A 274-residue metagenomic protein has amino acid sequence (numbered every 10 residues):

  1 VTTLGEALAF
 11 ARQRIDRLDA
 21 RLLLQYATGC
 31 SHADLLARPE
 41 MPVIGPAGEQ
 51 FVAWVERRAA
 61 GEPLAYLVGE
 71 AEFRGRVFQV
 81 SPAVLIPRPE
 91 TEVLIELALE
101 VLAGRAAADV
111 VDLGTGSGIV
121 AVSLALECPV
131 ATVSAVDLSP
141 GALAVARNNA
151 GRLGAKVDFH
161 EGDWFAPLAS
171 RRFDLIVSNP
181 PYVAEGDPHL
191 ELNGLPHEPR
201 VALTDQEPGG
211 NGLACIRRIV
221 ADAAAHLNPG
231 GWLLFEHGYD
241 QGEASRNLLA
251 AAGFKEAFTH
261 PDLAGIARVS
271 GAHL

Functional and structural regions predicted by a protein language model:
V1-R17: Non-catalytic nucleic-acid substrate-recognition regions in nucleic-acid-modifying enzymes
L8, A20-R21, F51, L64 (+9 more regions): A general structural signal for well-ordered alpha-helical segments in protein cores
A9, Q13, P46-R57, E96 (+11 more regions): Replace "anionic and nucleotidyl ligands
L22-E100: Conserved AdoMet
V77, T132, K156-D158, K255-F258: Conserved beta-strand segments of alpha/beta enzyme cores
E90-L195: Conserved SAM/SAH cofactor-binding pocket of Class I
P181-C215: Mobile active-site "lid"/loop adjacent to the S-adenosyl-L-methionine
N211-H273: Conserved Class I SAM-dependent methyltransferase catalytic core
